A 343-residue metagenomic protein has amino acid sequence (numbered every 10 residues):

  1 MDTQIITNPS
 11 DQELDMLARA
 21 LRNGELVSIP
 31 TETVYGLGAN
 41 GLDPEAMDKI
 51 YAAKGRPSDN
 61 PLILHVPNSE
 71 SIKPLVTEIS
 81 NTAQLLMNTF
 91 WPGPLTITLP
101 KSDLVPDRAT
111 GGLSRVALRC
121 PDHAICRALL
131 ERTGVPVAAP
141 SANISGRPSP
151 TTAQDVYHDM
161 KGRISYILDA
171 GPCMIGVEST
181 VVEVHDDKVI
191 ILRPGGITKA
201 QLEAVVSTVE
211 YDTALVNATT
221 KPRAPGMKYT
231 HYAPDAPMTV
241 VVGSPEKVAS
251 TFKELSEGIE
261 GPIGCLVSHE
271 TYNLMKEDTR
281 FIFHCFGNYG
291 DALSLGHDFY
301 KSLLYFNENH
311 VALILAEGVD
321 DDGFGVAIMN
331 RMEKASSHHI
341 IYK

Functional and structural regions predicted by a protein language model:
M1-K343: Active-site-adjacent structural elements in enzyme catalytic cores
